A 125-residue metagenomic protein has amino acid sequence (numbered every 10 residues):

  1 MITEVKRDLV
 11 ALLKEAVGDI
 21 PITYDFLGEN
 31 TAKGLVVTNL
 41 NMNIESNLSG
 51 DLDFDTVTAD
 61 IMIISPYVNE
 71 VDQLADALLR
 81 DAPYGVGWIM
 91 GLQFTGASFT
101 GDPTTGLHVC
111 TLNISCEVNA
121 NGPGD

Functional and structural regions predicted by a protein language model:
M1-D51, N69, Q73-R80, G85: Small/polar-rich, solvent-exposed N-terminal microdomains that initiate assembly or binding
T3-V10, T58, A120-D125: Contiguous hydrophobic segments
P21-T23, N41, D53, T58 (+2 more regions): Ser/Thr- (and often Asn-) enriched beta-sheet segments in non-cytosolic proteins
T31, L48-D55, G101-H108: Short, surface-exposed loop and linker segments with low hydrophobicity and enrichment for Pro/Ser/Thr
L52-N69, H108-N119: Oligomerization/assembly interface segments of phage tail-like spikes and tubes
V57-M62, E70-L78, T95-G101: Low-complexity, flexible helical/coil segments
R80-D125: Acidic-leaning, charged glycine-interspersed low-complexity segments
